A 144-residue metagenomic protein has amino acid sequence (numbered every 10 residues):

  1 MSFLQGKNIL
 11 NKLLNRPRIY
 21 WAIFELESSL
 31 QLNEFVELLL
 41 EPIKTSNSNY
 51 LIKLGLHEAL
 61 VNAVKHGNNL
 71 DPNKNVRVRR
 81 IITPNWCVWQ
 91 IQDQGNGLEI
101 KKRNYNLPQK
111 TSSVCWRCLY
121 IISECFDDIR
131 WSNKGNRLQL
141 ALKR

Functional and structural regions predicted by a protein language model:
M1-L54: Bergerat-fold GHKL ATPase/HATPase_c domain
S2-W21, V64-R144: Conserved beta-strand-loop-beta-strand hairpin that lines the nucleotide-binding pocket of ATP/GTP-utilizing enzymes
L30, E58, K102: Solvent-exposed, flexible loop/coil residues
N47-N73: Conserved ATP-binding N-box helix of the HATPase_c
